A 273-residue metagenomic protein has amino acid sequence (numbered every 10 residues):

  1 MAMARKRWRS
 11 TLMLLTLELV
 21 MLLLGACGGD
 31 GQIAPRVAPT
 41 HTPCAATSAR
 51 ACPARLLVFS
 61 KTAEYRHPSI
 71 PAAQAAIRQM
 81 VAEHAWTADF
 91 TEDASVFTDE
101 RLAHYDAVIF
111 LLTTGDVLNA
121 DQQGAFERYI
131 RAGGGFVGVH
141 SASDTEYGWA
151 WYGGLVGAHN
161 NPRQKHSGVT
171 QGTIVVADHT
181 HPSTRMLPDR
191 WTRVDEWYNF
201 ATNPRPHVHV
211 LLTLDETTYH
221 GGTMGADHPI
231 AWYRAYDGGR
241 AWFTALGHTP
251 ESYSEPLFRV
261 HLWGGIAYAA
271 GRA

Functional and structural regions predicted by a protein language model:
M3-T16: Bacterial N-terminal signal peptides that target proteins for export
L23-A26: C-terminal motif of bacterial Sec signal peptides marking the signal peptidase cleavage site
G28-D30: Bacterial signal peptide processing site
I33, T47, L57-F59, Y65-T145: Helical hinge/lid and interdomain linker segments adjacent to catalytic or ligand-binding clefts that mediate domain
A34-A51, P71, A75, Q79-W86 (+3 more regions): Extracellular ligand-binding/catalytic regions of CAZymes and related secreted enzymes and adhesion modules
A54: Nucleotide donor/acceptor-binding cores
D116-M186: A glycine-rich, often tryptophan-bearing local segment used as a flexible ligand/cofactor-contacting loop or short
K165-G238: Catalytic beta-strand/loop cores that center a nucleophilic Ser/Cys/Thr and support acyl-enzyme chemistry
